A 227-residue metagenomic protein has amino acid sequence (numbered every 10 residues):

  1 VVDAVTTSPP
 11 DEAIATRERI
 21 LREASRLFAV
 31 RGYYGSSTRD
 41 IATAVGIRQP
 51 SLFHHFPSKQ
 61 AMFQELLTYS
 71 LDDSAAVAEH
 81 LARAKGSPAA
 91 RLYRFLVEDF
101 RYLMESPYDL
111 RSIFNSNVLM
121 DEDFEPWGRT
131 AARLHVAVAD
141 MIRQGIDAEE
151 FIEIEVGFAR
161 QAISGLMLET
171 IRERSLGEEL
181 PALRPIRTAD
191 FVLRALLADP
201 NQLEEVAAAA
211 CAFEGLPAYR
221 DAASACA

Functional and structural regions predicted by a protein language model:
V1-V5, H135-V136, D140-D147, R172 (+1 more regions): C-terminal peripheral helix-coil segments that are non-catalytic and often amphipathic
T16-A24, I41, L66-S74, V138: Generic hydrophobic, amphipathic alpha-helix propensity
R19, L27-A61, E65: Helix-turn-helix
E65, E79-Y108, I163: Hydrophobic alpha-helical connector segments
D72-A75, E122-A148, G157-Q161, L183: Amphipathic alpha-helical packing segments from all-alpha helical-bundle domains
H80-L81, V97-M104, I113-V118, D190-L197: Helix-loop "lid/cap" segments that line or gate small-molecule binding pockets
R91, Y102-E122, A139, E205-A210: Amphipathic alpha-helical segments used for helix-helix packing
